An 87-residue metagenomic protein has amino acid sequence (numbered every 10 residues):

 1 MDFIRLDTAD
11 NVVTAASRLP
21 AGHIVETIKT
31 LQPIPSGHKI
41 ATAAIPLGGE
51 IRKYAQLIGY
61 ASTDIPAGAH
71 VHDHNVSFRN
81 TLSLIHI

Functional and structural regions predicted by a protein language model:
F3-T81: Conserved SET/PR domain catalytic loop and adjacent active-site segment of histone-lysine N-methyltransferases
I85-I87: Conserved small/polar residues in nucleotide/adenosyl-binding loops
